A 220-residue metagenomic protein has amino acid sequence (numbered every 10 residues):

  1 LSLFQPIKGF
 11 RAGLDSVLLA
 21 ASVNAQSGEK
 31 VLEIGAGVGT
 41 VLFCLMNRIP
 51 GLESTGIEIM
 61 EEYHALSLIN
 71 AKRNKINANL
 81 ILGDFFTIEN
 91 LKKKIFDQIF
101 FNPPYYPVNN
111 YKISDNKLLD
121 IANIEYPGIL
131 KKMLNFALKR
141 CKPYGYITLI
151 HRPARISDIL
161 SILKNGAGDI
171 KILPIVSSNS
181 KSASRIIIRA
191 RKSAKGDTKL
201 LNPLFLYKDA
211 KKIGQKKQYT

Functional and structural regions predicted by a protein language model:
L1-Q26: Class I SAM-dependent transferase core
S2, E53, N77-N79, G168-K171: Conserved beta-strand segments of alpha/beta enzyme cores
F4, K8, A12, P127-A183: Conserved Class I SAM-dependent methyltransferase catalytic core
S16, V38, L42, L130 (+1 more regions): A general structural signal for well-ordered alpha-helical segments in protein cores
L19, N102, M133, A190: Residue-level signal for inorganic ion chemistry
A21-K92, Q98-K112: Conserved SAM/SAH cofactor-binding pocket of Class I
P103-M133: Mobile active-site "lid"/loop adjacent to the S-adenosyl-L-methionine
S182-T220: SAM/dcSAM-binding transferase cores
